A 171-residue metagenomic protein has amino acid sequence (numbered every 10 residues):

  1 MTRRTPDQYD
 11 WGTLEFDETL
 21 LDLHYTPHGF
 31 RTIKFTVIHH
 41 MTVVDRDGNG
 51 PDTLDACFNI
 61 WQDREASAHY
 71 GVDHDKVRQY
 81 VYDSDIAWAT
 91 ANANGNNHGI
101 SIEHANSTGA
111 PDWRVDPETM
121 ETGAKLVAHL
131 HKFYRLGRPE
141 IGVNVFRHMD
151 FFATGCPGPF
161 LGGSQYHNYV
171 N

Functional and structural regions predicted by a protein language model:
M1-E18, Y25-R31, T108-N171: Basic/polar, cationic surfaces and motifs that engage anionic cell-wall and phosphate/carboxylate ligands
M1-N96: N-terminal catalytic cores of peptidoglycan-degrading enzymes
F35, G99-S101, N144-F146: Structural preference for beta-strand elements that scaffold enzyme active sites
T36, H69-D75, N106-A110, E118-E121: Active-site-proximal helix/loop segments of hydrolytic enzymes
M41-T42, D83-S84, G95-P111, A128 (+1 more regions): Cell-envelope and extracellular/periplasmic
N59-A66, A91-N94, I100-H104, G123-L126 (+1 more regions): Short, surface-exposed linear patches
Q79-I100, A124-G137, G155-P157: A broadly tuned preference for mixed-charge, low-complexity surface segments
